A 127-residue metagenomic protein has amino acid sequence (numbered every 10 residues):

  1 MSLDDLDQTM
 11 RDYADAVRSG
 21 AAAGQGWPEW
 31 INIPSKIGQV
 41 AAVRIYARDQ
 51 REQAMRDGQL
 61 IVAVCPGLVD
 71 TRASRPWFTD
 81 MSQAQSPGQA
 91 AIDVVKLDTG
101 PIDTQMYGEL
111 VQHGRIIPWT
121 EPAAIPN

Functional and structural regions predicted by a protein language model:
M1-R56, C65: Catalytic loop of short-chain dehydrogenase/reductase
Q8-M10, A73, K96: Low-complexity, compositionally biased segments
A16-A23, L68-R72, G88-I92: A short C-terminal helix-loop "cap" of Rossmann-like NAD(P)-dependent dehydrogenase/epimerase domains
G26-E29, I61, P76-F78: A general structural-boundary detector
Q53-A54, L68-F78: Short beta-loop-alpha junction of Rossmann-like oxidoreductase domains
A54-G58, D103-Q105: Short helix-terminating capping/connector loops at secondary-structure junctions
A63, T71, F78-N127: C-terminal helical subdomain
